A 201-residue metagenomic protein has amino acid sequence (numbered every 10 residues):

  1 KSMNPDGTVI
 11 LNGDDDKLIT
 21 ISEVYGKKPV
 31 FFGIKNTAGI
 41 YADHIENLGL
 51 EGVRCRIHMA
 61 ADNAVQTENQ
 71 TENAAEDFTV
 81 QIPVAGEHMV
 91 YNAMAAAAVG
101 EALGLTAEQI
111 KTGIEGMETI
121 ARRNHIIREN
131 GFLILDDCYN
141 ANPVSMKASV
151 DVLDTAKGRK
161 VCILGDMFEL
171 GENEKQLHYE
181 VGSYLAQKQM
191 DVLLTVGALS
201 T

Functional and structural regions predicted by a protein language model:
K1-I134, G158, S183-A186, M190-V192 (+1 more regions): Acidic, Mg2+-coordinating active-site environments of NTP-dependent enzymes
I120-R122, C138, N142-T201: Active-site beta-alpha connecting loops in nucleotide-dependent enzymes
